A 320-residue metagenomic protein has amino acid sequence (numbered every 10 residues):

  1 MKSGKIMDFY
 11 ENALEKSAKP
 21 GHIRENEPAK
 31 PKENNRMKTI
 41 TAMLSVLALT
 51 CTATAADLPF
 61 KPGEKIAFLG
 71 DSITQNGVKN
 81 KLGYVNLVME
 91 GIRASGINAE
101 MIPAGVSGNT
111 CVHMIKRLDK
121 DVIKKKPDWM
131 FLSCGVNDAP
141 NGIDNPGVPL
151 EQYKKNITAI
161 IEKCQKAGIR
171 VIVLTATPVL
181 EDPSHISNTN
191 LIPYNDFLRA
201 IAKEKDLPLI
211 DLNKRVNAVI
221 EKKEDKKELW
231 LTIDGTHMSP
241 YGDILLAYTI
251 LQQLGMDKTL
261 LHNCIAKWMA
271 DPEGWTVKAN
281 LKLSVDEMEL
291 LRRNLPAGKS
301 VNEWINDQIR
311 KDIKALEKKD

Functional and structural regions predicted by a protein language model:
K2, E33-T41: Positively charged n-region of N-terminal signal peptides that target proteins for export
K5-D8, E15, K19-E25, A29 (+1 more regions): Short, positively charged and aromatic/hydrophobic N-terminal segments
T41-T50: Bacterial N-terminal signal peptides
A53-A56: Boundary at the C-terminal end of the N-terminal hydrophobic targeting segment
F60-K61, L82, N86-N98, H113-W275 (+2 more regions): Alpha-helical cap/lid subdomain in secreted, periplasmic, or secretory-pathway luminal O-acyl-processing enzymes
E64-K79, N109-T110, A139: Catalytic nucleophile-elbow at a beta strand-turn-alpha helix junction centered on a G-D-S/GDSL motif, marking
I97-T110: A short beta-strand-loop structural module common to alpha/beta enzyme folds
S284-E303: Surface-exposed, Lys/Arg-rich phosphate-binding patches that contact polyanionic backbones
